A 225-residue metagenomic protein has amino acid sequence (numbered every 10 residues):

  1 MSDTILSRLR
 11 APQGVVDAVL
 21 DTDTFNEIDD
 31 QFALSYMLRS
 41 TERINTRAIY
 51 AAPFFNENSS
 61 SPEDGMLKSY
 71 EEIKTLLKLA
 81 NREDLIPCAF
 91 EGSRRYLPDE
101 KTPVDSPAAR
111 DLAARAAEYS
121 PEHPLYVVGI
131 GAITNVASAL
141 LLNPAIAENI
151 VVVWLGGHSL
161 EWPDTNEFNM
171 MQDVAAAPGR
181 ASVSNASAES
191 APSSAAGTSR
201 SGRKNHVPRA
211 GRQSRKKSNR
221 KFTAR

Functional and structural regions predicted by a protein language model:
M1-R225: N-terminal acidic, glycine/proline-rich low-complexity segments
